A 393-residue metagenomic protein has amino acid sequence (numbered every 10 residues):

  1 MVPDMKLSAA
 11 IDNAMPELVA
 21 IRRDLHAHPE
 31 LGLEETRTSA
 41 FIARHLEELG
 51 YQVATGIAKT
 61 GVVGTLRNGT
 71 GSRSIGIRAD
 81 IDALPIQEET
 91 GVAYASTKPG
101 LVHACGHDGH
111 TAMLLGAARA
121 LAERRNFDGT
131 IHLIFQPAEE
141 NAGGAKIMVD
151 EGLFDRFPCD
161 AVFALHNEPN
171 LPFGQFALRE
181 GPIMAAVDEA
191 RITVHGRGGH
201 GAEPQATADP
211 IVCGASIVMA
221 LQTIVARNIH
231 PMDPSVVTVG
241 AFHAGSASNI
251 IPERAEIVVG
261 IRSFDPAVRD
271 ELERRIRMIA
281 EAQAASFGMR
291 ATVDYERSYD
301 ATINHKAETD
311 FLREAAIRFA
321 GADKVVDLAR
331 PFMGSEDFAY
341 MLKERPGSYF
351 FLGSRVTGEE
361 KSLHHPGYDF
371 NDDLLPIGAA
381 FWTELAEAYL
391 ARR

Functional and structural regions predicted by a protein language model:
V2, V212-R393: Metal-dependent amide/peptide-bond hydrolase catalytic core, centered on the "pita-bread" metallohydrolase fold
P3-H103, D108, A112-L115, R119-F127: Acidic/His- and Gly-rich active-site-bordering loop/insert found across diverse amide/peptide-bond hydrolases
L25, G64, I77, H107 (+8 more regions): Divalent metal-coordination and catalytic microenvironments
E30, E34, E140, T292: Contiguous, non-catalytic segments that form substrate-binding/exosite surfaces or channel walls
A54-G56, A79, L133-F135, A161-L165 (+1 more regions): General beta-strand structural signal in soluble alpha/beta enzymes
V62-V63, L84-I86, T90-V102, D108-G109 (+4 more regions): Histidine/acidic-residue-rich, glycine-tolerant segments that coordinate divalent metal ions
G76-R78, Q87, A190-I192, Y349-S354: Non-cysteine beta-strand/loop elements that form the S-adenosyl-L-methionine
